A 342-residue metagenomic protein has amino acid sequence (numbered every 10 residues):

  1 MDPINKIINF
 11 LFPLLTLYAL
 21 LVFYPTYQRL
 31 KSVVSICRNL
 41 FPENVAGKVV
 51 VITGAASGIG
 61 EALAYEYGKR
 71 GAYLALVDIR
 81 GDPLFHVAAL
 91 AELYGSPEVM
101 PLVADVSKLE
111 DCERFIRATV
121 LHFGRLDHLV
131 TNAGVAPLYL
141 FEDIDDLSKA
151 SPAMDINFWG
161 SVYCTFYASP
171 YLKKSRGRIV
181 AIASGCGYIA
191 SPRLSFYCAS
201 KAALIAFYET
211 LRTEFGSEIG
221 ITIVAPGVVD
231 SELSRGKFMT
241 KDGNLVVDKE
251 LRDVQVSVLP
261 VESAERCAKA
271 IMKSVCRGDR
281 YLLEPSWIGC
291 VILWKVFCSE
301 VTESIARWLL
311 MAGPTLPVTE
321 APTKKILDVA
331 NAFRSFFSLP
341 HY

Functional and structural regions predicted by a protein language model:
V49, A56-S57: Conserved glycine-rich cofactor-binding loop
R70-V87: Conserved glycine-rich Rossmann-like NAD(P)H-binding loop of the short-chain dehydrogenase/reductase
G81-D82, V103-F115, L147: The beta1-alpha1 cofactor-binding region of Rossmann-like NAD(H)/NADP(H)-dependent oxidoreductases
L121, A136-S151, R193-F196: Conserved mid-core segment of classical short-chain dehydrogenase/reductases
T165, S200: Active-site helix of classical SDR
S184: Residue(s) in the substrate-gating loop at a strand-loop-helix junction that position the organic substrate next
T213-I288: SDR active-site lid
